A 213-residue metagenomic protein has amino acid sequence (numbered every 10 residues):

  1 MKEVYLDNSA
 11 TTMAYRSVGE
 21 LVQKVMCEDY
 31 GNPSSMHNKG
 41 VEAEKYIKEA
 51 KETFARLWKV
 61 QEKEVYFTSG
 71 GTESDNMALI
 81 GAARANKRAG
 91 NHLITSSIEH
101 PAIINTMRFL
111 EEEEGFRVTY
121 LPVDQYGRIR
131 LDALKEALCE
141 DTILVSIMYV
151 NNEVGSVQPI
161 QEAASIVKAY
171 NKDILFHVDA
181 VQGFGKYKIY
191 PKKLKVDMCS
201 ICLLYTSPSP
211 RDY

Functional and structural regions predicted by a protein language model:
M1-S35: N-terminal "arm"/small-domain region of PLP-dependent enzymes with the aminotransferase-like
Y5, L175-V178, F184, Y190-L204: Conserved active-site segment immediately N-terminal to the catalytic lysine that forms the internal aldimine
S34-E73, M77: Conserved N-terminal alpha-helix of the aminotransferase class I/II PLP-enzyme fold
Q61-V65, A89-N91, E140-D141, D173: Short acidic capping loops at alpha-helix termini that bridge into adjacent secondary structure
A82-I104, R117-P122: Conserved PLP-anchoring active-site segment centered on the Schiff-base-forming lysine
T119, V123-G183: Active-site phosphate-binding strand-loop segment of PLP-dependent enzymes
Y205-Y213: Single conserved hydrophobic/aromatic residue that forms the stacking wall/gate of nucleotide- or nucleobase-binding
